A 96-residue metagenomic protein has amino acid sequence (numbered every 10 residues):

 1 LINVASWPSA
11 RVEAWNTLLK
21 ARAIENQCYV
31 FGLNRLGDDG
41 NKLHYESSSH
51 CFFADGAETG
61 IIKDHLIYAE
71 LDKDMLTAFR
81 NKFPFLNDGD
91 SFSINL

Functional and structural regions predicted by a protein language model:
L1-Y68: CN hydrolase (nitrilase-like) catalytic-core segments centered on the catalytic cysteine and neighboring Lys/Glu
E13, E70, D90-F92: A short, polar/proline- and glycine-enriched secondary-structure boundary/capping micro-motif
E13, L43, T77, N81-F83: Flexible, active-site-adjacent loop/turn segments at secondary-structure boundaries
G37, M75, S91-S93: Low-complexity, compositionally biased segments
E46-H50, M75, N95: Short amphipathic alpha-helical patches
H65-N81: A short, polar/charged loop-to-alpha-helix boundary motif
R80-L96: Cysteine/selenocysteine-centered motifs that mediate thiol-based redox chemistry or coordinate metal-sulfur cofactors
